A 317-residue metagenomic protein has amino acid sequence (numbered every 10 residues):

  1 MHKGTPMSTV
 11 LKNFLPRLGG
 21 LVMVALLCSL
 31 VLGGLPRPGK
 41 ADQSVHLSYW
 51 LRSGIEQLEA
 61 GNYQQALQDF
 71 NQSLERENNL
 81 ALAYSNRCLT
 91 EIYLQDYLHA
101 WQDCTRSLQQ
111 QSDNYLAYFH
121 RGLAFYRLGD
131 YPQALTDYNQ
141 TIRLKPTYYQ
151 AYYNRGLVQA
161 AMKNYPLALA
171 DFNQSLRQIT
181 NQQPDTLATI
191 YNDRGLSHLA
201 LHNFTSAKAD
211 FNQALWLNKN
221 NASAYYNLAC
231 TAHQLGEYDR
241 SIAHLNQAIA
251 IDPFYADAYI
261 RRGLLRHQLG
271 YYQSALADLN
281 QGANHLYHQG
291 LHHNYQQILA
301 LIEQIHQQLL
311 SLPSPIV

Functional and structural regions predicted by a protein language model:
H2-V317: Alpha-helical tetratricopeptide repeat
